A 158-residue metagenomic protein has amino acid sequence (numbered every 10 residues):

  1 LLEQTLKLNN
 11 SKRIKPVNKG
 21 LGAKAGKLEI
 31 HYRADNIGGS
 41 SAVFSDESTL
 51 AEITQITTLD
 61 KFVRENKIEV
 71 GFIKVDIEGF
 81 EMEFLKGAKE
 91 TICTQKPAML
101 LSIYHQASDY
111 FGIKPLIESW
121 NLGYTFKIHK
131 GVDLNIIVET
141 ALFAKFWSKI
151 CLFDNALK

Functional and structural regions predicted by a protein language model:
L1-K158: Phosphate/nucleotide-binding beta-alpha loop and adjacent structural elements of enzyme active sites
